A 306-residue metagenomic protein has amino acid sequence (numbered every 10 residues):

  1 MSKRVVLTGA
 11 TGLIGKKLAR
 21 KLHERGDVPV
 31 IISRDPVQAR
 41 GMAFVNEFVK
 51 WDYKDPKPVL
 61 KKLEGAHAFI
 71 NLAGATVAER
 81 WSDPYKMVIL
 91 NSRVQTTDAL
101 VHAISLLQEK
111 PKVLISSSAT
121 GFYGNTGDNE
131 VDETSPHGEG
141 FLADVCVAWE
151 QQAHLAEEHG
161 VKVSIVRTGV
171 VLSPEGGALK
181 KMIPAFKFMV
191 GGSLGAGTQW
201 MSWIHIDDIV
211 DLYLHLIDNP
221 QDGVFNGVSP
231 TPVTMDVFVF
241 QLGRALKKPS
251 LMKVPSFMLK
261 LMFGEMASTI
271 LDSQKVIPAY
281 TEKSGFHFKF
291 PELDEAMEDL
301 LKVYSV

Functional and structural regions predicted by a protein language model:
V5-R25: N-terminal Rossmann NAD(P)H-binding glycine-rich loop of SDR-like oxidoreductase domains
G41, N46-T96: NAD(P)H-binding glycine-rich loop region in Rossmannoid oxidoreductase-like domains and their noncatalytic homologs
N91, Q95, G127-I165: Catalytic helix-loop patch of NAD(P)-dependent Rossmann-fold dehydrogenases
D98-G140: Conserved Rossmann-fold NAD(P)-dependent oxidoreductase catalytic core, especially the SDR/UDP-sugar
A143, V147, L155-I165, G169-W200: NAD(P)-dependent short-chain dehydrogenase/reductase
I183-G191, T198-V233: Alpha-helical substrate-binding/gating segment
D218-E265, E298, Y304-V306: Mid/C-terminal beta-alpha module of Rossmann-like enzyme folds, strongest in SDR-family dehydrogenases/epimerases
S268-V306: C-terminal amphipathic/interface module of NAD(P)-dependent oxidoreductases and related NAD-binding regulators
